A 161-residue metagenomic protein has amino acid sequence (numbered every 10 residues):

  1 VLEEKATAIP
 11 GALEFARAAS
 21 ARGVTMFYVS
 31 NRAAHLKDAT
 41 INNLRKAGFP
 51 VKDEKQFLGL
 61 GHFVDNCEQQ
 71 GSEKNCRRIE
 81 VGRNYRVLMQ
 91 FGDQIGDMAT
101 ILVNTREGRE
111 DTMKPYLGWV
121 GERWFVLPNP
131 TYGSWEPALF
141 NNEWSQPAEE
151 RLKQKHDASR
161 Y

Functional and structural regions predicted by a protein language model:
V1-F27, A34-T40: Short, acidic loop-to-helix structural element flanking the phosphoryl-transfer center in phosphate-processing enzymes
R22-V29, L58-V64: Short, flexible active-site loops
Y28-N31, G92: Glycine-rich, histidine-containing beta strand-loop boundary motifs that form or position
S30-A33, N129: Acidic carboxylate-rich catalytic motifs and surrounding loops in phosphoryl-/glycosyl-chemistry enzymes
K37-Y161: C-terminal cap/substrate-recognition subdomain and adjoining C-terminal extension of metal-dependent phosphatase-like
